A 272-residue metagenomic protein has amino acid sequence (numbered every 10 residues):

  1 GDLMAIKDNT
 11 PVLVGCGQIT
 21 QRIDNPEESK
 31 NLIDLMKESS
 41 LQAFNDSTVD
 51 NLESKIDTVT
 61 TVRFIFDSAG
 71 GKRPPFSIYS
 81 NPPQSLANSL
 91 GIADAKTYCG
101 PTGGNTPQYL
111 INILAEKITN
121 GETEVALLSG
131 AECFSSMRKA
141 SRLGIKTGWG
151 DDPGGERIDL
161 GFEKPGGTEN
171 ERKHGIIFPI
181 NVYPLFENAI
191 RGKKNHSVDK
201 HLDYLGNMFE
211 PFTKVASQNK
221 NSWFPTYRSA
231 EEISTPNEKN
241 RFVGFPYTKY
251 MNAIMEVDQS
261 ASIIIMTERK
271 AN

Functional and structural regions predicted by a protein language model:
M4-I33, G155-I176, E187-N188, G192-N207 (+2 more regions): Condensing-enzyme catalytic core mediating Claisen C-C bond formation in acyl metabolism
K7, R63, A69-V125, C133-G167 (+4 more regions): Conserved catalytic cysteine-centered active-site region of acyl-thioester-dependent Claisen-condensing enzymes
V12, D57, E124: Short acidic/polar active-site loop segments enriched in Thr and Asp
E27-V49: Short catalytic helix/loop segments, enriched in acidic residues and glycine and frequently bearing histidine
A43-D57, N272: Phosphate/pyrophosphate-binding loops at sites that engage ATP/ADP/AMP, CoA/4′-phosphopantetheine, polyphosphate
N45-D50, S85-L86, I92-A95, S197-N207: Alpha/propeptide regions of enzymes that mature by internal proteolysis
P101-E132, G175-Q218, I263-K270: Active-site-proximal alpha-helical scaffold in enzymes
K220-N240: Long, low-complexity, polar/charged, intrinsically disordered or flexibly structured peripheral segments
